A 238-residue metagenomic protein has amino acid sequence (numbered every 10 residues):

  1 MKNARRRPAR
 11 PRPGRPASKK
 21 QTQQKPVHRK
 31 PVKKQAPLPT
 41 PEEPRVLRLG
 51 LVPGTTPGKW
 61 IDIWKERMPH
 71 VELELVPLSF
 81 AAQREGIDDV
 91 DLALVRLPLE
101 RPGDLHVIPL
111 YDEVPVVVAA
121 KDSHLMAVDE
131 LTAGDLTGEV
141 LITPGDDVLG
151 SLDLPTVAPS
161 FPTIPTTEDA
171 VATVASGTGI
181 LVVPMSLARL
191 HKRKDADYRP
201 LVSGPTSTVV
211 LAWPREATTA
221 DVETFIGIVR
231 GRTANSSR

Functional and structural regions predicted by a protein language model:
M1-F80, R230-R238: N-terminal hydrophobic or amphipathic helices and topogenic motifs
P57, M126-P162: Secondary-structure junction motif
P57-E66, V76-L92, T167-T178: Short helices/loops that flank or line small-molecule/ion binding pockets
K59, R199-S237: A late-sequence structural motif
I63, R67, A81-P115, A196-Y198: Short beta-strand-centered segments that line the small-molecule binding cleft or hinge of alpha/beta clamshell
V71-S79, T143-P144, V157-T166: Short beta-strand-to-loop elements that line the ligand-binding cleft of bilobed periplasmic-binding protein-like
R84, L94-P102, T167-D197: A ligand-binding cleft/hinge motif common to bilobed small-molecule-binding domains
V107-A119, G134-T137, L201-T208: Short Pro/Gly-enriched coil loops immediately N-terminal to beta-strands
